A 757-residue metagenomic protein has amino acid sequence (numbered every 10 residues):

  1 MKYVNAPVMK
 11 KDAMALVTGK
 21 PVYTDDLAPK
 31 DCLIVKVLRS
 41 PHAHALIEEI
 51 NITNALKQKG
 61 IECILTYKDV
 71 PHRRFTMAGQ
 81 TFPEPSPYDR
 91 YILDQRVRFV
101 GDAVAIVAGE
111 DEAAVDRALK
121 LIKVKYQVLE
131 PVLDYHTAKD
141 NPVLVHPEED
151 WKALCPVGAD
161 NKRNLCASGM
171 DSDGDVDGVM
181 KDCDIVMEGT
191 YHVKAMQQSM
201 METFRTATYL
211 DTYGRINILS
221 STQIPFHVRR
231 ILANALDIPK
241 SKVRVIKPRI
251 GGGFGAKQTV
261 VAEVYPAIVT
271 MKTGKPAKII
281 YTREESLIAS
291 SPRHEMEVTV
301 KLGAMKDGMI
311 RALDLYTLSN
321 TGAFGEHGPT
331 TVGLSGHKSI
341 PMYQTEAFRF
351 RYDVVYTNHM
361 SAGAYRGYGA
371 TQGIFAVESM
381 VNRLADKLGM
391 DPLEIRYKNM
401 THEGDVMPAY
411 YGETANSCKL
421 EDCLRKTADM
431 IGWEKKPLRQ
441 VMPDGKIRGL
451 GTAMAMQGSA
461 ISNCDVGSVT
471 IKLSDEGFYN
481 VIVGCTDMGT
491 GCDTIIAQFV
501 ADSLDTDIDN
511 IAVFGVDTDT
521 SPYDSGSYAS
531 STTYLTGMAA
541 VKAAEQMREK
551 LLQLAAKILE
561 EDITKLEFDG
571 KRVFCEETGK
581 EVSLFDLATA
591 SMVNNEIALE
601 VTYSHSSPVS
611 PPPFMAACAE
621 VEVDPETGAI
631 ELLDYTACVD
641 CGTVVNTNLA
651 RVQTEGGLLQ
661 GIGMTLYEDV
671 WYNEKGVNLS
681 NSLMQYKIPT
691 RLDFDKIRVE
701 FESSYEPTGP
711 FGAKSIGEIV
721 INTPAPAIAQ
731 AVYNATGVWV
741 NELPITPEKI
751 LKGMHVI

Functional and structural regions predicted by a protein language model:
M1-G158, V186, L599: Flexible, low-hydrophobicity surface segments
A6, D12-A15, F82, P87 (+6 more regions): Glycine-rich loop/linker segments at domain edges
V35, I216-S220, F478-V483, L632-D634: Short, aliphatic-rich beta-strand segments
Y67-K68, D237-K242, M271-A277, K306 (+3 more regions): C-terminal catalytic domains of large/alpha subunits in multi-subunit enzymes
R74-G79, A118-L121, S220, R229-I231 (+11 more regions): Short acidic, glycine/serine/threonine-rich loops at helix termini
Q95-R96, P239-S241, I246-K247, M271-T282 (+1 more regions): Conserved catalytic cysteine-centered active-site region of acyl-thioester-dependent Claisen-condensing enzymes
V145-L236, M400-F478, L679-E700: Helix-loop-helix junctions that connect adjacent transmembrane helices in secondary transporters/permeases, recognized
R230, G251-G274, K278-I280, C492-V500: Thiamine diphosphate
